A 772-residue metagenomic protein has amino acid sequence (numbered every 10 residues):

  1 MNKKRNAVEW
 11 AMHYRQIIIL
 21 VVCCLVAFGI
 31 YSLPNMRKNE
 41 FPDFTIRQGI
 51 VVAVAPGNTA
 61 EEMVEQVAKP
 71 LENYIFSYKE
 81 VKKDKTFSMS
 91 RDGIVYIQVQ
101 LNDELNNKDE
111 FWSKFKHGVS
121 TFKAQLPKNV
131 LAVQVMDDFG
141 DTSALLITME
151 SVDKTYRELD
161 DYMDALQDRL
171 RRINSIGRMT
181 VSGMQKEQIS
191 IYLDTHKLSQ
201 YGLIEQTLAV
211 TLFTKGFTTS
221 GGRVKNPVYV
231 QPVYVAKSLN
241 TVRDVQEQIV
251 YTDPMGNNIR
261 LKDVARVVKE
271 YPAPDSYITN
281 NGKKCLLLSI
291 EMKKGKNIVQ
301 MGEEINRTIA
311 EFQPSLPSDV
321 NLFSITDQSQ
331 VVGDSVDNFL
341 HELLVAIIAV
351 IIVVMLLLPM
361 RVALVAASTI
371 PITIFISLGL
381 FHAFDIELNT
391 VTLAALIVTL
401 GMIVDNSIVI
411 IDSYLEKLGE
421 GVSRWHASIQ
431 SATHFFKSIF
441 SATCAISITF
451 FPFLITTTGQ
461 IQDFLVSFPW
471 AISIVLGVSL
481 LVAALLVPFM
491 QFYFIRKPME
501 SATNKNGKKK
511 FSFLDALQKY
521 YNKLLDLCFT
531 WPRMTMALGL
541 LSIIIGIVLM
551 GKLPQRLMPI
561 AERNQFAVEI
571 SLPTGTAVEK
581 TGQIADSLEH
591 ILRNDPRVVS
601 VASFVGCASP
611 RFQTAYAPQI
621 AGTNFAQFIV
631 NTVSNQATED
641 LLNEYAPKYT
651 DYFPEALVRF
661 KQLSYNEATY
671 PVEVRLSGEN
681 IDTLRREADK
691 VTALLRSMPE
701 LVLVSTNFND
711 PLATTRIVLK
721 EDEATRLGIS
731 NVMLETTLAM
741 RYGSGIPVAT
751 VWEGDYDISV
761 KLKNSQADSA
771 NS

Functional and structural regions predicted by a protein language model:
M1-K38, F435, S447, F489 (+1 more regions): Signature of alpha-helical transmembrane segments and their immediate interfacial
N2-H13, V21-K38, S113-M149, K186-D275 (+1 more regions): Helix/segment boundary signal
R5-V8, M12, E62-D138, K197-F217 (+3 more regions): Solvent-exposed, membrane-proximal periplasmic/extracellular interface segments of envelope transport and secretion
Q16-I17, C23-N58, N106, S120-N129 (+2 more regions): Transmembrane helices with small-residue packing motifs
G29-S32, I348, I352-L356, M360-L415 (+1 more regions): Hydrophobic transmembrane alpha-helices and their membrane-interface caps in long multi-pass transport proteins
T180-M184, D263-A265, Y277-I352, H434 (+5 more regions): Juxtamembrane "pre-transmembrane" interface segments
I325, V336, I411, K417-S441: Helix-loop junctions and hydrophobic alpha-helical segments within the transmembrane domains of large membrane
L400-Y414, F436-T456, D463-N506, F628: Transmembrane alpha-helices and their membrane-interface boundaries in multi-pass membrane transporters and channels
